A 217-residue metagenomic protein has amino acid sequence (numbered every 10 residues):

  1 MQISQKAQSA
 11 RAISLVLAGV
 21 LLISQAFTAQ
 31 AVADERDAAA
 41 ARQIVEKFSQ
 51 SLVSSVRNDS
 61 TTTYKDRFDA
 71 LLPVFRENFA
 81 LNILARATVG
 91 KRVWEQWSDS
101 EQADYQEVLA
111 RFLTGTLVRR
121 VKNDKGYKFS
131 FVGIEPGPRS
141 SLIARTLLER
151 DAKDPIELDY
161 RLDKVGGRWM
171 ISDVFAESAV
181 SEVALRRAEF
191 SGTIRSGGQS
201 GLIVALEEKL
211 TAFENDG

Functional and structural regions predicted by a protein language model:
I3-V16: Bacterial N-terminal signal peptides that target proteins for export
S14-Q25: Bacterial N-terminal signal peptides
T28-E35: Boundary at the C-terminal end of the N-terminal hydrophobic targeting segment
R36-Q43, S54, N58-T62, D66 (+8 more regions): Surface-exposed, polar/charged faces of alpha-helical domains in mature secreted/periplasmic/lumenal proteins
A38-L117: Early exported N-terminus immediately downstream of N-terminal targeting peptides
Q106-E107, R111-I156, L206-G217: Surface-exposed, charged secondary-structure patches
P155-L185: Short beta-strand edge/turn micro-motifs at domain boundaries
F175-G217: Low-complexity, intrinsically disordered terminal/linker segments enriched in charged and Gly/Pro repeats
